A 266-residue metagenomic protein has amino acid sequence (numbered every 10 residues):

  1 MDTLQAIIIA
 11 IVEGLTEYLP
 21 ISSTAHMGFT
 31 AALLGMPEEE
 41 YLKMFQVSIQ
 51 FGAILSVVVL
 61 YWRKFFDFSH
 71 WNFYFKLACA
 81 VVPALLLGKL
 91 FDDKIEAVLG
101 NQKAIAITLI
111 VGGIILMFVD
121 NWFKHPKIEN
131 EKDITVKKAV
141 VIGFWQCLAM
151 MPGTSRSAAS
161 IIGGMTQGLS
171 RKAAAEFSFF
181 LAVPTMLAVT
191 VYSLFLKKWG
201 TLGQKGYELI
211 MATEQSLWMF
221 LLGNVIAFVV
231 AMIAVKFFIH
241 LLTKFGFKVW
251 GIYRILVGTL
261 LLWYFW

Functional and structural regions predicted by a protein language model:
M1-W266: Multi-pass membrane proteins that catalyze or facilitate reactions on polyprenyl-/lipid-phosphate substrates and their
